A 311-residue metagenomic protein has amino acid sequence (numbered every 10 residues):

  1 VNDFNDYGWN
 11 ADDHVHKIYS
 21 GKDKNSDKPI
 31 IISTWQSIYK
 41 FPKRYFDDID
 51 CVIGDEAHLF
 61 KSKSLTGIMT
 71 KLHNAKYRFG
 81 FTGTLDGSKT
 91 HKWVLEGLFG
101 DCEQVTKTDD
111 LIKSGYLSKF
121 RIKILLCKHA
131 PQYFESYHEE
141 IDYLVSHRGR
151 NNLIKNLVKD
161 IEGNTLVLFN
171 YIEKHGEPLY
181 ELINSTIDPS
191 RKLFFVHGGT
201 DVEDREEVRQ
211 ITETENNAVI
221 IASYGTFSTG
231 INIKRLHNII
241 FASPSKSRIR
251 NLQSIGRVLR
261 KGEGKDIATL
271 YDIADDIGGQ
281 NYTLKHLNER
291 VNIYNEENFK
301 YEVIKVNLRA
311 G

Functional and structural regions predicted by a protein language model:
V1-F4, G87, Y171-E173: Conserved Walker A/P-loop ATP-binding site and its immediately adjacent core in helicase/helicase-like ATPase domains
V1-Y19, T186-S190: Conserved helix-turn-beta segment of the N-terminal RecA-like "Helicase ATP-binding" lobe in SF1/SF2 helicases
H14-D27, L166, E177-P178, S190-S228: Conserved helicase ATPase core of P-loop NTP-dependent helicases/translocases
Y19-C51, S62-G67, T226: Conserved helix/coil segment N-terminal to the catalytic DExD/H
I31-T34, K76-G83, V219-S223: Structural recognition of the conserved hydrophobic beta-strand(s) that form the central parallel beta-sheet of P-loop
D50-C51, H58-R121, Y294: Post-DEXD/H (motif II) to motif III coupling segment of the RecA-like Helicase ATP-binding lobe
T84, G198-E296: Conserved RecA-like P-loop NTPase helicase motor core
Q132-N170, K174-S185: Conserved interdomain hinge at the start of the Helicase C-terminal
